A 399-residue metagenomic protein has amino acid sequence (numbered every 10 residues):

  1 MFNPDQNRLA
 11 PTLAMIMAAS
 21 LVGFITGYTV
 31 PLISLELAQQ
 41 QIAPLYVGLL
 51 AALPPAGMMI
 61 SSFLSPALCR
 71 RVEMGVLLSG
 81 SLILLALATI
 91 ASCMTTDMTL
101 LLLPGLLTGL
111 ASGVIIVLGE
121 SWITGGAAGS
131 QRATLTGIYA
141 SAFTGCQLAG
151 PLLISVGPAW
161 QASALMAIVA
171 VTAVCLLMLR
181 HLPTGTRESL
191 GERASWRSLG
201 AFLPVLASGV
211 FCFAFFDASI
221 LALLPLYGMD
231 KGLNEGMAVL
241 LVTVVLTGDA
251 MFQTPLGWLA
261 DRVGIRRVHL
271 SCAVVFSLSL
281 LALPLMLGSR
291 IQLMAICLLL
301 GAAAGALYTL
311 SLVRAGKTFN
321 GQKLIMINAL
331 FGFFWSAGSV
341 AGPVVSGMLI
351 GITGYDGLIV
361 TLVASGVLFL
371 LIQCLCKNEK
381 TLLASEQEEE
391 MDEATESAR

Functional and structural regions predicted by a protein language model:
Q6-P55, D217-Y227, K231, A238: Helix-loop boundary and gating motifs at the non-cytosolic
S61-E73, P158, Q253-G264, I350: Helix-to-loop junctions at the C-terminal end of transmembrane segments in multipass secondary transporters
V76-I90, V169, R267-L281, V363: Structural signature of the two symmetry-related core transmembrane helices
T99-L107, I291-L299: Paired small-residue
L106-S141: Cytoplasmic helix-loop-helix junction between adjacent transmembrane helices in 12-TM secondary transporters
V114-A127, G305-F319: Intracellular juxtamembrane helix-capping segments at the cytosolic ends of symmetry-related transmembrane helices
S155, I168-E188, I372-K377: C-terminal membrane-cytosol helix-exit motif in multi-pass small-molecule transporters
Q322-G351: A late C-terminal transmembrane helix in Major Facilitator Superfamily
